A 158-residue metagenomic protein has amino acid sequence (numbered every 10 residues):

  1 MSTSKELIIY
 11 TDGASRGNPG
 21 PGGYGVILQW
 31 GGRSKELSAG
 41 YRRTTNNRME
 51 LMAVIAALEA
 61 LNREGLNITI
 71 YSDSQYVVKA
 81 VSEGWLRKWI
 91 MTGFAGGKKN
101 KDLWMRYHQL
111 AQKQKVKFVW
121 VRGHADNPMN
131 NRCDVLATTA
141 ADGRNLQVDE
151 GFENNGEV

Functional and structural regions predicted by a protein language model:
S2-M52, L58-L66, V135, T139 (+2 more regions): RNase H-like nuclease fold core
T11-P21, I55-R132, L136, A141 (+1 more regions): RNase H catalytic domain
